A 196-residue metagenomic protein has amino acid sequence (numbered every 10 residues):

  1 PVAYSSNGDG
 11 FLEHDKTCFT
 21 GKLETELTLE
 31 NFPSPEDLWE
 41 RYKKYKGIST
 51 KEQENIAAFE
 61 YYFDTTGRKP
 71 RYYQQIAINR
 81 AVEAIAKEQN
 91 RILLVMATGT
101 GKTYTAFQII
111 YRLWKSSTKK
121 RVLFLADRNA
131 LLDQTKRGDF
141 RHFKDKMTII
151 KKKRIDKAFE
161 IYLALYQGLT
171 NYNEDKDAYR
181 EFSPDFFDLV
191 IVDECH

Functional and structural regions predicted by a protein language model:
P1-R121, A126, A130-D145, K157-I161 (+1 more regions): ATP-dependent helicase/translocase motor core
T148-D156: Short acidic low-complexity segments
D193-E194: Walker B catalytic acidic pair
